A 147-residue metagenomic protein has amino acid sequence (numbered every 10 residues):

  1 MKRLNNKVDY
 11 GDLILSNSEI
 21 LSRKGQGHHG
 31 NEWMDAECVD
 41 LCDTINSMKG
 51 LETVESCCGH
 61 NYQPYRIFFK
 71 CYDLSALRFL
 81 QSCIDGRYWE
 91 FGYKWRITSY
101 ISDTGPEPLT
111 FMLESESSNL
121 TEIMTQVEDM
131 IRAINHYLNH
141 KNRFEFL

Functional and structural regions predicted by a protein language model:
M1-P64: N-terminal low-complexity, intrinsically disordered segments
L4-V8, L15, R23, S99 (+3 more regions): Hydrophobic transmembrane signal anchors and adjacent membrane-proximal interface regions, especially in viral
S22-H29, D35-V39, S56, K94-T104 (+1 more regions): Compact integral membrane and secretory-pathway proteins
G59-Y72, P106-F111: Short glycine-rich, basic-tinged beta-strand/loop micro-motifs
K70-L77, E116-E122: Helix N-cap motif at beta-to-alpha junctions
Y72-P108: Short, internal acidic amphipathic alpha-helical interface segments that mediate docking to partner proteins
C83-Y88, T104-L147: Ampiphathic alpha-helical segments that act as solvent-exposed interaction surfaces
